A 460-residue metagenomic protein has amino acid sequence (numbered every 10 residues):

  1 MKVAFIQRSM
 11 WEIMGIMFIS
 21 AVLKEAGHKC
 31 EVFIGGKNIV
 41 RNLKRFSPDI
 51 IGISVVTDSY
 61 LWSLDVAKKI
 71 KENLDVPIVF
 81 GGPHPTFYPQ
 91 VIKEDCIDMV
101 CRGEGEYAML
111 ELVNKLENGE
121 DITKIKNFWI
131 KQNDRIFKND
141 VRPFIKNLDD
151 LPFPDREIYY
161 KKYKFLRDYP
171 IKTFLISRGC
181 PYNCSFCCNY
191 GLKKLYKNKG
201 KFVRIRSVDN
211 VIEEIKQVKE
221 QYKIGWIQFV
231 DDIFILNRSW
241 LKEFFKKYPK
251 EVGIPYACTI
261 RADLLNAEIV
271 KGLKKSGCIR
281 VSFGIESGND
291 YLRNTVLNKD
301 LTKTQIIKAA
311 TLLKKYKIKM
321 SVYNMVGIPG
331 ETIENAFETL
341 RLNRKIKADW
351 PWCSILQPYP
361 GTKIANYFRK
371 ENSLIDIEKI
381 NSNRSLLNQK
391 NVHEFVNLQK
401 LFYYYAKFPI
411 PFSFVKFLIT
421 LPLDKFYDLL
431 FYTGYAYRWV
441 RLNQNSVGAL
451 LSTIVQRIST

Functional and structural regions predicted by a protein language model:
K2, R8-S9, I19-V22, A26-I145 (+2 more regions): Glycine-rich beta-alpha loop elements in corrinoid/cobalamin-binding modules across cobalamin-dependent enzymes
K2-W11, G15, S20, W129-Q132 (+3 more regions): C-terminal accessory regions of radical SAM enzymes
R8, V56, H84, V230-N237 (+3 more regions): Short, solvent-exposed turn/loop segments enriched in Gly/Ser/Thr/Pro and often Arg
K44, I92-K93, K219-E220, K274 (+1 more regions): Non-catalytic positions within long, well-ordered alpha-helices that form the structural scaffold/packing of enzyme
P89-E94, I269, G330-K345: Catalytic cores of alpha/beta
D149, F153-Y323, R341: Radical SAM [4Fe-4S] cluster-binding motif and immediate context
